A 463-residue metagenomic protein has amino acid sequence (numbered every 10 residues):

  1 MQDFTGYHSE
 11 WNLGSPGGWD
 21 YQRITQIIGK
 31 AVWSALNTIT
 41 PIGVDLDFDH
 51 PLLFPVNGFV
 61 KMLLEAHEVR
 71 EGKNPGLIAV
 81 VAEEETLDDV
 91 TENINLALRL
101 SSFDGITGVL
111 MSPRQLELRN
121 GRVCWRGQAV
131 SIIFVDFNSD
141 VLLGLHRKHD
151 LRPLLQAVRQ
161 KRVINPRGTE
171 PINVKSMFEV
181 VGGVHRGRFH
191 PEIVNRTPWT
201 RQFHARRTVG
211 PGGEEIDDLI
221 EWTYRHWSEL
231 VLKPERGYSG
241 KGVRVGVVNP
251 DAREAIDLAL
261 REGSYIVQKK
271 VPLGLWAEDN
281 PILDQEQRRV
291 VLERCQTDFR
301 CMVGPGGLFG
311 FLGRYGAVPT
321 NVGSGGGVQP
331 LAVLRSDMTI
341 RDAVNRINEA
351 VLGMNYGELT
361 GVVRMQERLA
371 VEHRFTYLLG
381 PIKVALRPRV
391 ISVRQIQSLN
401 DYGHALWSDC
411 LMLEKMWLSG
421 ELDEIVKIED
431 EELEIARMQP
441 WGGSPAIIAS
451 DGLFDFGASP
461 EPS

Functional and structural regions predicted by a protein language model:
M1-S463: Preference for protein termini
